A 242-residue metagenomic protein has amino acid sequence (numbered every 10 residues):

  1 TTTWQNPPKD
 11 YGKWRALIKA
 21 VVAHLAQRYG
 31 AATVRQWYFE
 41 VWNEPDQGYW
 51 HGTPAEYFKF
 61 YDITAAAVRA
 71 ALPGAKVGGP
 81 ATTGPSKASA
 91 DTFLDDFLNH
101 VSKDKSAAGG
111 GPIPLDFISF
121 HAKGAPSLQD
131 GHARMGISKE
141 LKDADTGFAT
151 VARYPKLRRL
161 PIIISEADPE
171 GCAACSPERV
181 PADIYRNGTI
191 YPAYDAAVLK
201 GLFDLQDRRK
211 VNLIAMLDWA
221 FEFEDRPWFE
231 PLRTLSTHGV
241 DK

Functional and structural regions predicted by a protein language model:
T2-A149, C172-V198, L235: Active-site cleft segment of glycoside hydrolase catalytic domains centered on the general acid/base Glu
Y38, A75-G78, D116-F117, R159-I163 (+1 more regions): Beta-sheet entry/capping signal
A70-P73, V151-R158, L205-K210: Secondary-structure transition/capping motifs at alpha-helix termini and the adjoining loop/turn into the next element
I164-K242: Aromatic/acidic polysaccharide-binding cleft in carbohydrate-active enzymes
